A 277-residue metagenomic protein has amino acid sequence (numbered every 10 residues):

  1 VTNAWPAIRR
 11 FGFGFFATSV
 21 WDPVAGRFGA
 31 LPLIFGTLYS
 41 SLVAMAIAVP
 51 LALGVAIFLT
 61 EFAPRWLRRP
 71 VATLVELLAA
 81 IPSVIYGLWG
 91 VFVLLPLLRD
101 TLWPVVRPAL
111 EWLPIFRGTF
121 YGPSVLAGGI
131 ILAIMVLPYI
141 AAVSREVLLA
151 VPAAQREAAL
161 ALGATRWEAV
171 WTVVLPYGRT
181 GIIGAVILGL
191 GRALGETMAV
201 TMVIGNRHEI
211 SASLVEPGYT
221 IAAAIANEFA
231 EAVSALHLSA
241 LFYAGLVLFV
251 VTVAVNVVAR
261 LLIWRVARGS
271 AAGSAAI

Functional and structural regions predicted by a protein language model:
T2-A44, P64-R65, G118, N227-S239: Periplasmic/extracellular loop-to-transmembrane helix junction in inner-membrane transport proteins
T2-F28, Y86-I134, V215: Membrane-interfacial helix termini and adjacent extracytoplasmic/periplasmic loops of multi-pass transporters
L31-F58, V186: Transmembrane alpha-helix signature in integral membrane proteins
L33, T37, T73-E76, A80 (+2 more regions): Residue-level signal for discrete positions within transmembrane alpha-helices of multi-pass small-molecule
L51-G90, R156, G269-I277: Cytoplasmic-entry segments and transmembrane alpha-helices of multi-pass inner-membrane transporters
L77, I81, I140-V147, V151-P152 (+2 more regions): Transmembrane alpha-helices
R145-L149, A153, A230-S234, L238-I277: C-terminal transmembrane helix and the adjacent membrane-cytosol boundary/short C-terminal tail of inner/organellar
V200-V250: Interhelical loop and adjacent transmembrane-helix boundary motif in polytopic membrane transport permeases
